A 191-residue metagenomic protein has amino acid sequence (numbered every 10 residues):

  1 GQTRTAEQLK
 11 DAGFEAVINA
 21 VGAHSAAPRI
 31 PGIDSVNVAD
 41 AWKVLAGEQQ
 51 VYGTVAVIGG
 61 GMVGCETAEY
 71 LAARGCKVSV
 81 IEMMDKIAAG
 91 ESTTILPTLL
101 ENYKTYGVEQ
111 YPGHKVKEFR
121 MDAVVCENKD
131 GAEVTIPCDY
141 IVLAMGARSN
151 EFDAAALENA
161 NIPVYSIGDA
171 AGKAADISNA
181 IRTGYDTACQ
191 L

Functional and structural regions predicted by a protein language model:
G1-A27, I33-Y52, A73-A156: A Rossmann-like FAD-binding core segment of flavoenzymes
G59-G61: Glycine-rich Rossmann-fold phosphate-binding loop(s) that bind the pyrophosphate of adenine dinucleotide cofactors
G64-T67, K86-L96, E158, Y165-L191: A conserved FAD-binding loop/helix module that cradles the flavin
Y70: Rossmann-fold NAD(P)-dependent oxidoreductase module
